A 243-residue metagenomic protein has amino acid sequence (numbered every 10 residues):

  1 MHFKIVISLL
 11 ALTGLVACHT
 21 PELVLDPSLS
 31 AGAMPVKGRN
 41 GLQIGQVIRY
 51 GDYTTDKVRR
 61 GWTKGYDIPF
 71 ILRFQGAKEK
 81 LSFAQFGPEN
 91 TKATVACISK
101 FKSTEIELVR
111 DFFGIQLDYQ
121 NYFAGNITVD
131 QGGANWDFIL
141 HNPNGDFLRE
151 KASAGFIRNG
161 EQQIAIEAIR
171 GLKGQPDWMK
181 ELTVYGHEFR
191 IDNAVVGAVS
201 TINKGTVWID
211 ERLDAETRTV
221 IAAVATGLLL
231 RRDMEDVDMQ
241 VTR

Functional and structural regions predicted by a protein language model:
M1-I7: Bacterial N-terminal signal peptides that target proteins for export
G14-A17: C-terminal motif of bacterial Sec signal peptides marking the signal peptidase cleavage site
H19-R243: Intrinsically disordered, low-complexity proline/glycine-rich segments
